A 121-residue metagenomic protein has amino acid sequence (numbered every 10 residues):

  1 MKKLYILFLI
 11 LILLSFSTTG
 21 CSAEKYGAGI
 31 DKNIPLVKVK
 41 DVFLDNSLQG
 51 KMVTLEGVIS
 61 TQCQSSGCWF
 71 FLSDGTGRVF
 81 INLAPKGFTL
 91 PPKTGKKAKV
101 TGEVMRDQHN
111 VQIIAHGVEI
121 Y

Functional and structural regions predicted by a protein language model:
M1-L4: Positively charged n-region of N-terminal signal peptides that target proteins for export
F8-S17: Bacterial N-terminal signal peptides
G20-Y121: OB-fold and OB-like single-stranded nucleic-acid-recognition modules and their adjacent interaction interfaces
